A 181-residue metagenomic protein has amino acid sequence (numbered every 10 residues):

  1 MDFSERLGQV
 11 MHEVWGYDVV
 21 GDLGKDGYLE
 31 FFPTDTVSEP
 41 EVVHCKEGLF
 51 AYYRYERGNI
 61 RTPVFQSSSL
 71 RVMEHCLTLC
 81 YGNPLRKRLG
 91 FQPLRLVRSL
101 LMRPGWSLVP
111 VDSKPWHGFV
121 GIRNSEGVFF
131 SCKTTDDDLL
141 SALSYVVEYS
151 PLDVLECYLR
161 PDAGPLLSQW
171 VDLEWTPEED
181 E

Functional and structural regions predicted by a protein language model:
M1-L49: N-terminal "first-domain core" detector
E30, F50-Y55, W116-N124: Short polybasic amphipathic segments
T34-T62, L173-E179: Short aromatic-glycine-(Arg/Gly/Cys) micro-motifs in beta-strand/loop hairpins
P40-C45, T62-S69, E126-D137: Short amphipathic beta-strand/extended segments with alternating polar/hydrophobic composition
R57, Q92, V97-R98: Mature, structured domains enriched in cysteine- and short glycine motifs
R57-R71, S144-V147: Acidic, aromatic-enriched beta-alpha/helix-loop junctions
P63-L94: Long, charged/polar, surface-exposed segments that mediate recognition or autoinhibition
R98-E181: Intrinsically disordered, low-complexity, charge-dense segments enriched in Lys/Arg and Glu/Asp interspersed
